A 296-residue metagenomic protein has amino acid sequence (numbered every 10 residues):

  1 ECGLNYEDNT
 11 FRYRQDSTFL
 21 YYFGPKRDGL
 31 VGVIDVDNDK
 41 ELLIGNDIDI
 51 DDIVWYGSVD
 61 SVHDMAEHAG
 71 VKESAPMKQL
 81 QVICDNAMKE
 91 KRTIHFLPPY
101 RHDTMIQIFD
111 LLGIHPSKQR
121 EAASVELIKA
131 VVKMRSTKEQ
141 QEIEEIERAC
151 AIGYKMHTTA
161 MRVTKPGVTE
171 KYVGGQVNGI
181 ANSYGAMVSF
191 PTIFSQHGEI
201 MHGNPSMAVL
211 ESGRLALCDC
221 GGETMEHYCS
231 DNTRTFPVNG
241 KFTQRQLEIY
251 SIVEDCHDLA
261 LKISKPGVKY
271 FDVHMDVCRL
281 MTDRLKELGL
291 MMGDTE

Functional and structural regions predicted by a protein language model:
E1-E296: Active-site neighborhoods and metal-handling regions in enzymes and metal-associated proteins
